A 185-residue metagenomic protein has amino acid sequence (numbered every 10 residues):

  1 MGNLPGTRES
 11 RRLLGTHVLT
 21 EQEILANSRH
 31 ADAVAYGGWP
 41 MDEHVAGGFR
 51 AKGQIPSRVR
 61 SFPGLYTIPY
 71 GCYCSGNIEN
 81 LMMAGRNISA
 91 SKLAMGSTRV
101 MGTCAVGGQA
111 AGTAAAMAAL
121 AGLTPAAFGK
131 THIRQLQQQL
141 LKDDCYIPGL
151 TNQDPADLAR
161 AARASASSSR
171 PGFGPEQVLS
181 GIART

Functional and structural regions predicted by a protein language model:
M1-R160: Flavin (FAD/FMN)-binding glycine-rich loop and adjacent Rossmann-like elements that form
I147-T185: Disordered, acidic Ser/Thr/Pro-rich linker "stalks" and the adjacent N-terminal cap of the next globular domain
